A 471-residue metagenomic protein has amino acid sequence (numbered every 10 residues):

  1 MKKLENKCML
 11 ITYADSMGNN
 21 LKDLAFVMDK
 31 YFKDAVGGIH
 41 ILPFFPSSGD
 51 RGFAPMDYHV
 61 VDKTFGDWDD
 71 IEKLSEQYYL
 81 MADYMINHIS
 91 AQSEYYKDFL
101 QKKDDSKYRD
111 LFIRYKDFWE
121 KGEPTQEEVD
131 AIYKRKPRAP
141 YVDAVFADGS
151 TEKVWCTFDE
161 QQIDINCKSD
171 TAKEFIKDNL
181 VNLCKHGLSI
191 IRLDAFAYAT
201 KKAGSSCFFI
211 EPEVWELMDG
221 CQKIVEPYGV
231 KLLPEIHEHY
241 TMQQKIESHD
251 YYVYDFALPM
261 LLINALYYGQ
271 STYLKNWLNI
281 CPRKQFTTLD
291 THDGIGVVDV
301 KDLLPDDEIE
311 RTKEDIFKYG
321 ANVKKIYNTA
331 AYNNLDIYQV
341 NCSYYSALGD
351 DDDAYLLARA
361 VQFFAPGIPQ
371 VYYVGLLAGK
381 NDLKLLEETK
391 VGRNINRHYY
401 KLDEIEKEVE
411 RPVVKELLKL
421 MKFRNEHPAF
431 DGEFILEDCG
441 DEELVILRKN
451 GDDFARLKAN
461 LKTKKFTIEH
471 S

Functional and structural regions predicted by a protein language model:
M1-S471: Active-site and adjacent substrate-binding regions of carbohydrate-active enzymes
